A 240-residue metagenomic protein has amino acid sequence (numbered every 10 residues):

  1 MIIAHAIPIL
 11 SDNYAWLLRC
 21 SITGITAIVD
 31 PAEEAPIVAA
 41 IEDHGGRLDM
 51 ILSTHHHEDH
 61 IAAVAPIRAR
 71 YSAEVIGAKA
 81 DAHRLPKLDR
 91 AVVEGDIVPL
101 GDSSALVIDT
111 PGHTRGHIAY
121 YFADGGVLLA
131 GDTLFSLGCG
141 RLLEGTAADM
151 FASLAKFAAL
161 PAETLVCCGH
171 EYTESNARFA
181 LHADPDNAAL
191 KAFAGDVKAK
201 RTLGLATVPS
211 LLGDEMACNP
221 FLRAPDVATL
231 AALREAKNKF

Functional and structural regions predicted by a protein language model:
M1-R47, A119-G131: Conserved beta-strand hairpin/beta-sheet module of binuclear metal-dependent hydrolase folds, prominently
L17, I97-A123, V127, A159: Core dinuclear metal-dependent hydrolase active-site scaffold
L18, D30, H55, I67 (+6 more regions): Divalent metal-coordination and catalytic microenvironments
T26, E33-L106, G126, A192-D196: Active-site HxH/HxHxD metal-binding segment of metal-dependent hydrolases
P31-A32, H56, A80-D81, H113-T114 (+4 more regions): Active-site metal-binding loops of divalent metal-dependent hydrolases
I51-I61, I108-G116, C167-T173: Histidine-centered catalytic micro-motifs
G138-E163: Active-site-adjacent loop/tail segments of enzyme domains
A155-L165, E174-F240: Accessory terminal helices/loops
